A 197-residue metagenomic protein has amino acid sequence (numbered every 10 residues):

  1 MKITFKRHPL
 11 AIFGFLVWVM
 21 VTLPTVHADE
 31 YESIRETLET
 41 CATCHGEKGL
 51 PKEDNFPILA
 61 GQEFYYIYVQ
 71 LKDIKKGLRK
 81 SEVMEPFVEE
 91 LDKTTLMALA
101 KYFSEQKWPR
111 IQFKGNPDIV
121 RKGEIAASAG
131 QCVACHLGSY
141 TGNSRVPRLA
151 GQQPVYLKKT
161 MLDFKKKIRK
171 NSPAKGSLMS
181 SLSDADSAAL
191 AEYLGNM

Functional and structural regions predicted by a protein language model:
K2-F13: Bacterial N-terminal signal peptides that target proteins for export
A11-T22: Bacterial N-terminal signal peptides
A28-L50, I111, G115-G138, Q153: Sequence/structural segment immediately N-terminal to covalent heme-attachment motifs in c-type and related
I34, G49-K80, E85-E90, E124 (+2 more regions): Gly/Gly-Pro-rich "capping" loops immediately C-terminal to redox-active cysteine motifs in periplasmic/lumenal
T37-G46, V69-K72, M97-K101, I125-L137 (+3 more regions): C-type cytochrome heme c attachment motif
H45, E63, I74-L78, L91 (+5 more regions): Sec/Tat-exported extracytoplasmic proteins
L50-P51, K80, E105-D118, G138-P147 (+2 more regions): Inter-heme linker and motif-flanking segments adjacent to c-type heme-binding CXXCH motifs in c-type cytochromes
E89-I111, V155, M179-M197: C-terminal capping alpha-helices of c-type cytochrome domains
